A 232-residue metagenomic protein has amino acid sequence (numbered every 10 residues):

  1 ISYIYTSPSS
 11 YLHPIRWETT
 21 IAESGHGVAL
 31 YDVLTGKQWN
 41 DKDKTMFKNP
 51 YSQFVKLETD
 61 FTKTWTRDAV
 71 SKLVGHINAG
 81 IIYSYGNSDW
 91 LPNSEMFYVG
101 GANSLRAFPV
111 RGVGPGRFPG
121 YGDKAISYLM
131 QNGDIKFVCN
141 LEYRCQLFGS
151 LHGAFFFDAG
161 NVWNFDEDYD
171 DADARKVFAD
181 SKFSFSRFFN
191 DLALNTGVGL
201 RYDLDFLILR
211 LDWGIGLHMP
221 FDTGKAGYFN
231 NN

Functional and structural regions predicted by a protein language model:
I1-C145, F155-A159, W163-F185: C-terminal outer-membrane beta-barrel translocator/porin domains of Gram-negative envelope proteins and their
Y143, A154-F156, G199-R201, I208 (+1 more regions): Residue-level detection of beta-strand scaffold positions
L147-G149, N195-T196: Short hydrophobic "helix-edge" motifs at membrane interfaces and signal-peptide entry regions
D158-G160, F165, G197, R201 (+1 more regions): Flexible, small/polar- and glycine-enriched "cap/hinge" segments at structural transition points
A174-L204, F229-N231: Strand-loop-strand
D205-N232: Predominantly the C-terminal beta-signal and adjacent terminal strand-loop region of outer-membrane beta-barrel
